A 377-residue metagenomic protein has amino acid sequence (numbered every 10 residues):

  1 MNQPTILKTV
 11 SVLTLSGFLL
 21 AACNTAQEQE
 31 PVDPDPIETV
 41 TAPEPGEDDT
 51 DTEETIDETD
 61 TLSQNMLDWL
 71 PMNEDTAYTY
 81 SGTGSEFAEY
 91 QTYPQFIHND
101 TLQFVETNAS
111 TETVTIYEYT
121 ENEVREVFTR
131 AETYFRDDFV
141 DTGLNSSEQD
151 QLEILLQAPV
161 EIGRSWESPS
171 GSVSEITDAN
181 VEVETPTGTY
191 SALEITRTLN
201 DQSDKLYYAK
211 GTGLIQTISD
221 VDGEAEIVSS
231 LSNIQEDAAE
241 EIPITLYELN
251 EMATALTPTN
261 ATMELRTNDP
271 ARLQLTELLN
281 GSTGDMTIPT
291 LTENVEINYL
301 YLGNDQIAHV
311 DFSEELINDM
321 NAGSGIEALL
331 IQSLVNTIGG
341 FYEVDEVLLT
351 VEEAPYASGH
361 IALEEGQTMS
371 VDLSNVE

Functional and structural regions predicted by a protein language model:
N2-V10: Bacterial N-terminal signal peptides that target proteins for export
L7, L67, T79, R272-N280: Generic detector of well-ordered alpha-helical segments enriched in charged/polar residues, highlighting helical
T9, D60-T61, Q149, V173 (+4 more regions): Residues at structural and domain junctions
L19-A22: C-terminal motif of bacterial Sec signal peptides marking the signal peptidase cleavage site
N24-I56, I162, G223-E377: Bimodal "functional hotspot" detector
P36-I37, E44-E240: Conserved functional acidic sites
